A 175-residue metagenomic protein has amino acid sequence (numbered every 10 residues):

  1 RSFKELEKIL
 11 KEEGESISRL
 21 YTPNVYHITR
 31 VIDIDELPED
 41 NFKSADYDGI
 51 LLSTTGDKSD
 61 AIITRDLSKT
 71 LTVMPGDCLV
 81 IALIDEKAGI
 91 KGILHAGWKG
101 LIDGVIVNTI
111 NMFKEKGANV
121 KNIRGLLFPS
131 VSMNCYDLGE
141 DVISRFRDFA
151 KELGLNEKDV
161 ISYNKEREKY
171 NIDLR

Functional and structural regions predicted by a protein language model:
R1-R175: Active-site microenvironment for binding and transforming phosphate-containing groups
